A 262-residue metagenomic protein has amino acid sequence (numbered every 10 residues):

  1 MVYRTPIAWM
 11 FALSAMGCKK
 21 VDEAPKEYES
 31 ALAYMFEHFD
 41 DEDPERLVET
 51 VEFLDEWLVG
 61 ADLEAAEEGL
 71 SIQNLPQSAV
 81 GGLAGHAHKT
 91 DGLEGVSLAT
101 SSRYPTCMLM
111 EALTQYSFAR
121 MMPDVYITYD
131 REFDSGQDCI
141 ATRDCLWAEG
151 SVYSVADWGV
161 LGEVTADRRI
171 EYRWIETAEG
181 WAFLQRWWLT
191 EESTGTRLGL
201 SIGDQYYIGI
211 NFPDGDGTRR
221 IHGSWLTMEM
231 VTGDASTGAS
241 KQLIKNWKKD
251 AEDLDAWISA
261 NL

Functional and structural regions predicted by a protein language model:
M1-I7: Bacterial N-terminal signal peptides that target proteins for export
V21-L262: Eukaryotic helix-grip
